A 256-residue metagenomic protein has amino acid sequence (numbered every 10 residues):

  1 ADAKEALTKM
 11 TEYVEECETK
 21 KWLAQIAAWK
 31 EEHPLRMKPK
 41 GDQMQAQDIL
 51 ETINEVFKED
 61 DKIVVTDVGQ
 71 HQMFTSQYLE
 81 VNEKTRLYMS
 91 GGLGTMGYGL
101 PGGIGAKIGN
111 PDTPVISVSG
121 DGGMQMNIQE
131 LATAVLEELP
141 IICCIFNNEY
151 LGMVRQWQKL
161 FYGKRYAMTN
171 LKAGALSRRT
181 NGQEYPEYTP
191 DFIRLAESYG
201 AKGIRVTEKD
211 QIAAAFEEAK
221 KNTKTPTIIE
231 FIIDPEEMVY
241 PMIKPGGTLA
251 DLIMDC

Functional and structural regions predicted by a protein language model:
A1-M10, F74-C256: Thiamine diphosphate
Y13, A28-E32, E218: Solvent-exposed, charged/polar functional surfaces in cytosolic regulatory/catalytic domains
E15, K58-E59, N110, K224: Short conserved AdoMet
E16-W29, I228: Flexible, glycine/charged-enriched surface loops at secondary-structure junctions
A27-P101, A106: Active-site diphosphate/adenylate-binding microenvironment
